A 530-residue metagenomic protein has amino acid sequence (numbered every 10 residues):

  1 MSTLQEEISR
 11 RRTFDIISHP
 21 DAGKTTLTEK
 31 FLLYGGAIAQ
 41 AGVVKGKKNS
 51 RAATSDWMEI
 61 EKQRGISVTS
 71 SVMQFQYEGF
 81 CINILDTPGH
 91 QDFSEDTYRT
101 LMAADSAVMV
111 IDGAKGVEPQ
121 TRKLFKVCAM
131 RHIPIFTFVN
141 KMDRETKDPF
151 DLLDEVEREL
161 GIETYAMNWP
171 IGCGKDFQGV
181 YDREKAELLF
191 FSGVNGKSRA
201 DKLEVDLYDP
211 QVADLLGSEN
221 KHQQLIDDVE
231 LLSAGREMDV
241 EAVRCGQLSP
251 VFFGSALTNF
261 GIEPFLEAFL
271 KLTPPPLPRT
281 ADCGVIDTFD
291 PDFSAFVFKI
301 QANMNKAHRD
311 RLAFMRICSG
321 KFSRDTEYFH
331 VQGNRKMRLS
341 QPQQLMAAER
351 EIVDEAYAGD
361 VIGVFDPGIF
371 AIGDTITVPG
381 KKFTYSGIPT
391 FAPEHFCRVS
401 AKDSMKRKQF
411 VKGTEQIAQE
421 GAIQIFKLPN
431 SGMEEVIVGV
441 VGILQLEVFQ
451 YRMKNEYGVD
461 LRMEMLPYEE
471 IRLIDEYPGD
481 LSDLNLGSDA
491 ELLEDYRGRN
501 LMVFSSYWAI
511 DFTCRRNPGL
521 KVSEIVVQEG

Functional and structural regions predicted by a protein language model:
M1-G530: Structural and coupling elements of P-loop NTPases
